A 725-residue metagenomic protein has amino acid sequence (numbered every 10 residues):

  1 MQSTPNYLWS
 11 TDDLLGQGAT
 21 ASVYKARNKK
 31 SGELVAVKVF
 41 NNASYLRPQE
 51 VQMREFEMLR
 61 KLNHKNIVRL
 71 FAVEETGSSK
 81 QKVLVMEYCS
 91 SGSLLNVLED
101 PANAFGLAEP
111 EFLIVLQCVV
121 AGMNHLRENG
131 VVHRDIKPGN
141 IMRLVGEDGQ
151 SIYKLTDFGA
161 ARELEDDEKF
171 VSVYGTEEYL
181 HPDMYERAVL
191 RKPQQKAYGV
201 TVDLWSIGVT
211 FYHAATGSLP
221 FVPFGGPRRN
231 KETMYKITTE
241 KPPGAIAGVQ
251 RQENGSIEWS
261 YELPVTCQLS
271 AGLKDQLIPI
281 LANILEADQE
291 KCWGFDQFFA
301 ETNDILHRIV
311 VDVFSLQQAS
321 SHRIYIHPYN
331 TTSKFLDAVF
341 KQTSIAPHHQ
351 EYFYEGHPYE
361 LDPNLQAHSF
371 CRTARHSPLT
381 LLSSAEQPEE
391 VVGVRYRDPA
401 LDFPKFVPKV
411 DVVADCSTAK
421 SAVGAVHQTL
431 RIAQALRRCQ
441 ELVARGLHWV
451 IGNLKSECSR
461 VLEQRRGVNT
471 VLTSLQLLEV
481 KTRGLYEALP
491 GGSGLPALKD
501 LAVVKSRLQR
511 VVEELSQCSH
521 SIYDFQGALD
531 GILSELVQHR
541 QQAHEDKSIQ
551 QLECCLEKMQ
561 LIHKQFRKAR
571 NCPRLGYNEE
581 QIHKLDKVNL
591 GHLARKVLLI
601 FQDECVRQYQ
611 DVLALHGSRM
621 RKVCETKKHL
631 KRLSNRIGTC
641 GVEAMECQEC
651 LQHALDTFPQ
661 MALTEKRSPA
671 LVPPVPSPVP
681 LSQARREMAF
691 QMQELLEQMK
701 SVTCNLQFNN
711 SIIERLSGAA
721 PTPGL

Functional and structural regions predicted by a protein language model:
D12-A19, V23: Protein kinase glycine-rich loop
S22-A43: Glycine-rich ATP phosphate-binding loop
V39-L62: Conserved N-lobe beta3->alphaC-helix segment of eukaryotic protein kinase catalytic domains
R69-K82: Short beta-strand micro-motifs within the conserved protein kinase catalytic domain, predominantly in the N-lobe
S79, P220-A287, L316: C-terminal lobe of the eukaryotic/viral protein kinase catalytic domain
S79-S93: Conserved short submotifs of the Hanks-type protein kinase catalytic core that shape the nucleotide-binding pocket
V115-L116: Activation segment signature within eukaryotic-like protein kinase domains
